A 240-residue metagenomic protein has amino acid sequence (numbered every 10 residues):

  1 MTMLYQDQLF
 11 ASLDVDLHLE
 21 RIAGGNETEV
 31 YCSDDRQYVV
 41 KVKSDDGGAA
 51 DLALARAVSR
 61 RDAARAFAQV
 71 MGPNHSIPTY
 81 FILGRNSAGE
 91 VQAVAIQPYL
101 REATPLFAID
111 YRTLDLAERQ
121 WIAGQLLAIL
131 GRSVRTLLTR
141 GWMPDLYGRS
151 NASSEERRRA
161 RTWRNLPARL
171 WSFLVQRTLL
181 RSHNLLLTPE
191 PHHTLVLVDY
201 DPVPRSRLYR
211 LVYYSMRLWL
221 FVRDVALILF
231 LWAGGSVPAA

Functional and structural regions predicted by a protein language model:
M1-E20: Juxta-kinase regulatory segment immediately upstream of eukaryotic protein kinase catalytic domains
D16-E20, G24-G72: ATP-binding glycine-rich loop module of kinase domains
G25-N26, E90-Q92, T178-H183: Short, surface-exposed coil-to-beta transition loops
Y31-D35, P98-Y99, T188: Active-site beta-strand termini and strand-to-loop segments that position acidic
Y38, H75-S76, A95, T194-V198: Protein kinase-like catalytic core scaffold
V58-R65, A123-A128, S133, L137 (+2 more regions): Long, solvent-exposed N-terminal ectodomains/accessory regions that are displayed to the extracellular/lumenal milieu
M71-R157: Conserved structural core of kinase catalytic domains
D145-W232: Catalytic activation segment of kinase domains across protein kinase-like and atypical kinase folds
